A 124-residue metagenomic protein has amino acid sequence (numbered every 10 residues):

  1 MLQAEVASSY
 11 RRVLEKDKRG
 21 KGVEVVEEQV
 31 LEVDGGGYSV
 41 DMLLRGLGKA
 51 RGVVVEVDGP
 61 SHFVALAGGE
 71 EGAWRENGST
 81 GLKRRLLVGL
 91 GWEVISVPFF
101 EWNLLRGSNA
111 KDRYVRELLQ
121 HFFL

Functional and structural regions predicted by a protein language model:
M1-L124: Nucleic-acid endo/exonuclease domains
